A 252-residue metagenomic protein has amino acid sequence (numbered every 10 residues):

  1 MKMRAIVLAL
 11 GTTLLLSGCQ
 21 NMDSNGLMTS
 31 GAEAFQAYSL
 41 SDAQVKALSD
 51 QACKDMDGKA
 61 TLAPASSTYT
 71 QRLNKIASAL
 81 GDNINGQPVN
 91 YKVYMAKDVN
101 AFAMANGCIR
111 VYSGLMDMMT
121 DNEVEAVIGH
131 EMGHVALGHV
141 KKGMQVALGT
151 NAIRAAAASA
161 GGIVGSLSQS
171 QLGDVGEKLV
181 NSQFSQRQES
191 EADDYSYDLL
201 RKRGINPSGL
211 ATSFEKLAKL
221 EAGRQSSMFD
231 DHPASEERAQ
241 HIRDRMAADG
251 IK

Functional and structural regions predicted by a protein language model:
K2-V7, S17-K252: A Zn2+-metalloprotease active-site environment signal
L10: A glycine-rich, hydrophobic loop/mini-helix early in the fold
